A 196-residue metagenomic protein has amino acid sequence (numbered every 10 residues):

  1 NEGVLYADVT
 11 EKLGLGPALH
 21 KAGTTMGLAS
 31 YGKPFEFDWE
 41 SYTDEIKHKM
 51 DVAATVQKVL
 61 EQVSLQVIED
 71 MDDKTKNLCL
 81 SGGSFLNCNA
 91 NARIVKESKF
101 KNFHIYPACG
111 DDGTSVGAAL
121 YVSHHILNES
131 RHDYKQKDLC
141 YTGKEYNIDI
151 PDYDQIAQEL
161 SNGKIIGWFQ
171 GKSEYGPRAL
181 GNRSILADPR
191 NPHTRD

Functional and structural regions predicted by a protein language model:
N1-F37, L86-N87, N91-D196: Flexible beta->alpha loop and helix N-cap segments adjacent to enzyme active/binding sites
V9, S64, G83: Conserved hydrophobic/aromatic pocket- or pore-lining residues that grip, position, or stack substrates in active sites
Y42-T55: Gly-rich Lys/Arg/Thr-decorated short loops/hinges at beta-loop-alpha junctions or inter-strand turns that position
A54, L80-G82, I105-P107: Short glycine-centered, acidic/aromatic-flanked micro-motifs in structured strand/loop junctions that mark active-site
A54-L78: Phosphate/ATP-binding catalytic cores across multiple sugar-kinase/actin-like superfamilies, primarily ASKHA
E61, S81, G113-V116: Alpha-helical transmembrane segments that form the membrane-embedded catalytic/substrate-binding core of multi-pass
K74-G83, G167: Short glycine-rich phosphate-binding loop at a beta-alpha junction
